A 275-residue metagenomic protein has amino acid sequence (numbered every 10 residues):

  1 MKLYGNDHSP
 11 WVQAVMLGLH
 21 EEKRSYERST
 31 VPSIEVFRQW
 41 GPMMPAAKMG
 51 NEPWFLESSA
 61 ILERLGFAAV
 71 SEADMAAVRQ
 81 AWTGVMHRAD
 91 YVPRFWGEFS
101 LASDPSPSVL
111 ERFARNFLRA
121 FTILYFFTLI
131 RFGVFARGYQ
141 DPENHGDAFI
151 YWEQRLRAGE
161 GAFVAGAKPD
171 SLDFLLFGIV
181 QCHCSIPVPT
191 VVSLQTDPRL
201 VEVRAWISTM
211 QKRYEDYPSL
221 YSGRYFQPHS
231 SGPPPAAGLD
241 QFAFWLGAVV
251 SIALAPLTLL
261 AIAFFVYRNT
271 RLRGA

Functional and structural regions predicted by a protein language model:
M1-A120, V164, G247-A275: GST-like domain detector, emphasizing the conserved glutathione-binding G-site in the N-terminal thioredoxin-like
T30-S33, P169, L220-Y225: Acidic carboxylate-rich catalytic motifs and surrounding loops in phosphoryl-/glycosyl-chemistry enzymes
H87-A205, S251: GST-like fold's C-terminal all-alpha helical module
D147, L194-Q195, V201-D240: Juxtamembrane amphipathic/hinge helix adjacent to a transmembrane helix
P234-I252: Juxtamembrane cytosolic/matrix-side boundary and N-terminal portion of single-pass signal-anchor/stop-transfer
